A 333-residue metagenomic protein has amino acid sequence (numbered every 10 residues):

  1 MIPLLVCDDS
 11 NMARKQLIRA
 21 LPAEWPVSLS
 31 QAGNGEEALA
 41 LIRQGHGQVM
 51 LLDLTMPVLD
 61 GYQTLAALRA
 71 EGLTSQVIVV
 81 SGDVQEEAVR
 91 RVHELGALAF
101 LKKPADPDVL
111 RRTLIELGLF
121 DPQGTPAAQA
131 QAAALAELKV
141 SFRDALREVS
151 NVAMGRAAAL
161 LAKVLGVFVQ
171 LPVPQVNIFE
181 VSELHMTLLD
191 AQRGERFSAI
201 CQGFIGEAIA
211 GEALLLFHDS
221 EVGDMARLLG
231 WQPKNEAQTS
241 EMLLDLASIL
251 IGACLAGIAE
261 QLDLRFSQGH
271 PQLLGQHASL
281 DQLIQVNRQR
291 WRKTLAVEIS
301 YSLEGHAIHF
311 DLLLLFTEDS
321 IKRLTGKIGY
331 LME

Functional and structural regions predicted by a protein language model:
N11-S30, A70: Two-component/phosphorelay signaling modules centered on CheY-like receiver
Q31-A40, D60-T64: Helix N-cap/capping motif at the beta->alpha junctions
H46-L51: Active-site beta3 strand of CheY-like receiver
M56: Receiver (REC) domain active-site loop signature in two-component systems and cognate sites in sensor histidine kinases
Q63, V84-A99, R112, P122-T125: Alpha4 helix (beta4-alpha4-beta5 surface) of REC/receiver domains from two-component response regulators
A88, L98, Q123, A128-V140 (+2 more regions): Composition-driven recognition of glycine/serine/threonine/acidic- and proline-rich low-complexity segments and repeats
K103: A Lys-centered signature of the CheY-like receiver
